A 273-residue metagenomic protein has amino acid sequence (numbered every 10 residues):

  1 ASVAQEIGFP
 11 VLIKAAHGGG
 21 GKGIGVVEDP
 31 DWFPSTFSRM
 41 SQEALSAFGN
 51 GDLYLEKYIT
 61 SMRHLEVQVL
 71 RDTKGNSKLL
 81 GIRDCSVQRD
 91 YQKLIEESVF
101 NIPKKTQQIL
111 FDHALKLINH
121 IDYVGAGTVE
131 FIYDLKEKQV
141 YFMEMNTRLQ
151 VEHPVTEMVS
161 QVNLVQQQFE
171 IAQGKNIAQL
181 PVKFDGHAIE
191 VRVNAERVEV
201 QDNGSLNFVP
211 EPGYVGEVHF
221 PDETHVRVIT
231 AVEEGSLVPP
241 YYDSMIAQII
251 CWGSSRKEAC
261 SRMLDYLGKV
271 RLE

Functional and structural regions predicted by a protein language model:
A1-E6: Gly/Ser/Thr-enriched, mixed-charge loops and adjacent short helices that form phosphate/oxyanion-binding elements
I7, A15, G20, V27-E273: ATP-dependent carboxylate activation and anion-phosphoryl transfer catalytic cores that bind Mg-ATP to form
L12: N-terminal cofactor/phosphate-binding cores enriched in small/glycine residues, especially glycine-rich loops such as
